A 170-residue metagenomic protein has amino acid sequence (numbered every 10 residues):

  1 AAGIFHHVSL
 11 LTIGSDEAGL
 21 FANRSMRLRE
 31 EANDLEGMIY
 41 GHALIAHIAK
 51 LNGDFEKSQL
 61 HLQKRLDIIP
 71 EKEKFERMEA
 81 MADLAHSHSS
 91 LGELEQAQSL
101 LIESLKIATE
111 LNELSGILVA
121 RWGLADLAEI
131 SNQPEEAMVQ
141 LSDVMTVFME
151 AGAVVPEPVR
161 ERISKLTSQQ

Functional and structural regions predicted by a protein language model:
A2-G3, Y40, E79, H86 (+4 more regions): Residue register of alpha-helical TPR repeats
H7, G37, L44, E76 (+5 more regions): "A position-specific structural signal for the A-helix of alpha-solenoid helical repeats
V8, T12-S15, A32, I45 (+6 more regions): Structural motif corresponding to the intra-repeat A-B loop/turn of tetratricopeptide repeats
D16-G19, E36, E56, E95 (+2 more regions): Residue register within tetratricopeptide repeats
A18, A22-S25, S58, L62-R65 (+5 more regions): Tetratricopeptide repeat
L28-D34, D67-F75, I107-S115, M149-V154: Short coil/turn linkers that connect adjacent helices within long alpha-helical scaffolds, especially alpha-solenoid
A85, S90, A125-D126, I130-P134 (+1 more regions): Alpha-helical linker/edge segments of TPR/alpha-solenoid repeat scaffolds and analogous pre-/post-domain helices
